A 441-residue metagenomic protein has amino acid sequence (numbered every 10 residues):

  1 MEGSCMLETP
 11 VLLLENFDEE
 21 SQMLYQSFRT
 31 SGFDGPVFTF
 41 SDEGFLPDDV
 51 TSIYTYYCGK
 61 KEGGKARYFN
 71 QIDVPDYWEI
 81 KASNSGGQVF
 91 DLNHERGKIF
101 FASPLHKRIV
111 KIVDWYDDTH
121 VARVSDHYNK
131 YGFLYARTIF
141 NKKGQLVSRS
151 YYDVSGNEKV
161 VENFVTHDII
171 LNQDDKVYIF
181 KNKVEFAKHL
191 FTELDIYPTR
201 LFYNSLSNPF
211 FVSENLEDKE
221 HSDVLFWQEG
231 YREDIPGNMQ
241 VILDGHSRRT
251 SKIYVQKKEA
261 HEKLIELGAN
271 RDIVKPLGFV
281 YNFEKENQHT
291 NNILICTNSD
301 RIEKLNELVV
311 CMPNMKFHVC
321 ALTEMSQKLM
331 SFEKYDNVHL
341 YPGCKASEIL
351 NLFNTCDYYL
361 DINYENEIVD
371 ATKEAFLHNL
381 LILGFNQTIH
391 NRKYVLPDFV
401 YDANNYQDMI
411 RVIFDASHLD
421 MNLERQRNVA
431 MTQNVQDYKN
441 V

Functional and structural regions predicted by a protein language model:
N238-R271: A short, active-site helix/loop in glycosyltransferases that binds the activated sugar's phosphate group
K275-S331: Conserved catalytic-core segment of nucleotide-activated headgroup transferases in glycan assembly
Q327-C344: Nucleotide-activated donor-binding/catalytic signature segment of Leloir-type glycosyltransferases, i.e., the conserved
N351-C356: Short alpha-helical donor nucleotide-sugar binding micro-motif in glycosyltransferases
L360-Y364, N386: Short Ser/Thr-rich beta->loop micro-motif in glycosyltransferases that lines and helps position the nucleotide-sugar
L381-G384: Short hydrophobic beta-strand element within catalytic cores of glycosyltransferases and related nucleotide-activated
N386, N391-D415: Change "using UDP/GDP/dTDP sugars" to "using nucleotide sugars
R411-V441: A charged, aromatic-enriched C-terminal amphipathic alpha-helix characteristic of glycosyltransferases across folds
